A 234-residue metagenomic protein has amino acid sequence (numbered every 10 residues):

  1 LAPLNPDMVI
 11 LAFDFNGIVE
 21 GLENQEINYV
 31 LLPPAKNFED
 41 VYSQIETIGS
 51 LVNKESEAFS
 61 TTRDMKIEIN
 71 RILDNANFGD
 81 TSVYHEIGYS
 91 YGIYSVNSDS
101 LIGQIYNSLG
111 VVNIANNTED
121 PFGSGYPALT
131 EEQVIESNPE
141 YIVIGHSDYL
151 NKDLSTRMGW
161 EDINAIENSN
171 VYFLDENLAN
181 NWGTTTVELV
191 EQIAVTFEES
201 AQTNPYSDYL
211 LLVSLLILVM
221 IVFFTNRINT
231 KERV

Functional and structural regions predicted by a protein language model:
L1-L11, I27, T130-G145: Proline-aspartate-enriched helix->loop->beta-strand connector
D14-T47, L51: Flexible loop/hinge segments that line or gate small-molecule binding clefts
Q25-I27, L109, I166-E167: Short, structured coil segments at secondary-structure junctions
E39-N53, F59, R63, N70-L73 (+4 more regions): Structured C-terminal subdomain patch of bacterial secreted/periplasmic proteins
E57-V112: Basic- and aromatic-lined ligand-binding clefts that recognize polyanionic substrates
D99-G125, N170-F173: His/Asp/Glu-enriched short active-site or ligand-binding loop at hydrolase and phosphoryl-transfer sites
S200-S214: Juxtamembrane/start-of-transmembrane alpha-helix segments at the extracytoplasmic/lumenal side of membrane anchors
M220-V234: C-terminal membrane-anchoring or membrane-association module
